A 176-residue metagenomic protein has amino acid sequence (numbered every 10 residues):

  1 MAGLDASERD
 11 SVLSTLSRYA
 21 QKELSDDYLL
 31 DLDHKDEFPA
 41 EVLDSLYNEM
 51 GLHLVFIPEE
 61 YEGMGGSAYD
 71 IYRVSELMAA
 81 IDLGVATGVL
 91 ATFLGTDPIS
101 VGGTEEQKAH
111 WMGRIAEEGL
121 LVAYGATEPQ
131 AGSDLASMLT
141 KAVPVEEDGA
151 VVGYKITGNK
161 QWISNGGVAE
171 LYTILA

Functional and structural regions predicted by a protein language model:
M1-V89, E106-H110, R114-E117, A150: Amphipathic, small/basic residue-rich leader segments at the start of a protein or domain
A20, P58, V74, T104 (+4 more regions): Buried hydrophobic positions in well-ordered alpha/beta secondary-structure cores of metabolic enzymes
E60, T127-A131, Q161-W162: Short, solvent-exposed loop/turn elements at beta->coil junctions and helix N-caps that rim active or binding pockets
A68, I99-S100, S133-M138, G166-A169: Short acidic, glycine/serine/threonine-rich loops at helix termini
L83-E106, G132-L135, P144: N-terminal glycine-rich flavin-associated loop
E117-A126: A short, Trp-centered hydrophobic/proline-enriched beta-strand micro-motif
D134-T157: Cytochrome P450 C-terminal beta-domain/meander region
V152-A176: A short core secondary-structure module
